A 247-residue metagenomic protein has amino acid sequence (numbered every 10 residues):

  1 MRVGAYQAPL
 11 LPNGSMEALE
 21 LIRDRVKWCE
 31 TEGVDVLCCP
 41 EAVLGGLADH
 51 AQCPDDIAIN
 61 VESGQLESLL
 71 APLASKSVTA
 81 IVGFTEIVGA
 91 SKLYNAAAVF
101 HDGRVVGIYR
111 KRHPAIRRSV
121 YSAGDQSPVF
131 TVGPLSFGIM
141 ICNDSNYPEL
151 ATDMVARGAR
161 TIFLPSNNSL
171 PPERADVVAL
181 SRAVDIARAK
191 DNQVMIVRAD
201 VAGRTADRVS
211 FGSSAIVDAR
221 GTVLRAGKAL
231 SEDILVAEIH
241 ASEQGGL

Functional and structural regions predicted by a protein language model:
M1-A5: Extreme N-terminal starter segment of soluble prokaryotic enzymes
Q7-N13: Short polar catalytic/cofactor-binding loops
P9, P40, I81-G83, P165 (+1 more regions): A cross-family glycoside hydrolase active-site/sugar-binding cleft signature
S15, L19-D102, S169-A187, D191-V194: Cys-nucleophile CN-hydrolase/nitrilase-fold catalytic domain and related Cys-dependent amidase chemistry that acts on
G45, A98, Y109-H113, A215 (+1 more regions): Short beta->alpha transition motifs characteristic of CBS
G64-T79, N146-E232: CN hydrolase (nitrilase-like) catalytic-core segments centered on the catalytic cysteine and neighboring Lys/Glu
I81, A96, Q126, S213-S214: Conserved beta-strand and immediately adjacent loop positions that scaffold enzyme active sites
V88-T161, P165, P172-A183, V236 (+1 more regions): Active-site catalytic loop in hydrolytic enzyme cores
